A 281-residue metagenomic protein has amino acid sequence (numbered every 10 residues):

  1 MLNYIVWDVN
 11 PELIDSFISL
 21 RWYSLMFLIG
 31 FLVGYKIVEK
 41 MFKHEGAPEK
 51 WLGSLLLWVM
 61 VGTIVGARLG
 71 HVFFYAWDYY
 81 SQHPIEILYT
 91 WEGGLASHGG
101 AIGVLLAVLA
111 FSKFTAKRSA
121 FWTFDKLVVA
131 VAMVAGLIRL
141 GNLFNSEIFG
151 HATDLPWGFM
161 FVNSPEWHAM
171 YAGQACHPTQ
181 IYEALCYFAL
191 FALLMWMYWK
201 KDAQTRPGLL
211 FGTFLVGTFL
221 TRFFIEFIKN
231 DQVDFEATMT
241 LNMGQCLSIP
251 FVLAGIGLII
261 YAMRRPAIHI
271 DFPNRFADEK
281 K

Functional and structural regions predicted by a protein language model:
M1-K281: A feature for loop-to-transmembrane-helix boundaries and adjacent hydrophobic helices in multi-pass integral membrane
